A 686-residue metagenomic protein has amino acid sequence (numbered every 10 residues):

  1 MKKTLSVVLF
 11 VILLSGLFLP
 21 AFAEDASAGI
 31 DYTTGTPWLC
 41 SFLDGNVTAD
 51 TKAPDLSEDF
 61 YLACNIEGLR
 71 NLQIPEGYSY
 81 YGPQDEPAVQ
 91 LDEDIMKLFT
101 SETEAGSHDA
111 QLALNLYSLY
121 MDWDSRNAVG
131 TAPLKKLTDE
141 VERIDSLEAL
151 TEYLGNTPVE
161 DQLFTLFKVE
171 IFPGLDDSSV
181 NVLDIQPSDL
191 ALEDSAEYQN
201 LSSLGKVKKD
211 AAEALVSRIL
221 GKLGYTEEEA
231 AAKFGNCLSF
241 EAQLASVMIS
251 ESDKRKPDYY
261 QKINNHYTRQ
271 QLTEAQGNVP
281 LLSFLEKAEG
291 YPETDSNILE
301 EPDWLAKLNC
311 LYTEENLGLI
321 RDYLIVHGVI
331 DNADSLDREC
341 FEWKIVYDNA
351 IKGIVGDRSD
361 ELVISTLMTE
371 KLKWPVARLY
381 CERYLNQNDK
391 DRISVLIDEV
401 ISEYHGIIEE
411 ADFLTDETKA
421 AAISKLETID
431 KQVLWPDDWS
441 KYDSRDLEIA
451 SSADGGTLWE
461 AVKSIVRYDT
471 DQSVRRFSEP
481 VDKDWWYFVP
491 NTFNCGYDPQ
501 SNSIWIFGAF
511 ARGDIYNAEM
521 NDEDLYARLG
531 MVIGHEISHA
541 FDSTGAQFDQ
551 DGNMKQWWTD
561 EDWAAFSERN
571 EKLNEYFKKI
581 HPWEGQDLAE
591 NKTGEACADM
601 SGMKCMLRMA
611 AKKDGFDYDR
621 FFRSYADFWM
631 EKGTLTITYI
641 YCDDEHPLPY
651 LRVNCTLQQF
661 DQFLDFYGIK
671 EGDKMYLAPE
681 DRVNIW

Functional and structural regions predicted by a protein language model:
M1-V8: Positively charged n-region of N-terminal signal peptides that target proteins for export
V8-L17: Bacterial N-terminal signal peptides
L17-G29: Sec-dependent signal peptide cleavage junction
G29-T36, A275, I298, R358 (+3 more regions): Intrinsically disordered, low-complexity linker/terminal regions across diverse proteins
G35-L39, D55-D59, A63-S125: Active-site-surrounding "flap" and adjacent substrate/cofactor-binding loops of secreted or lumenal enzymes, prototyped
D50-R70, S202-L220, M603: Hydrophobic/aromatic-rich, well-ordered segments within soluble, folded domains that form packed cores
E67-Q73, A191-E193, D514: Short, solvent-exposed loop/turn elements at domain surfaces
M96-E399: Noncatalytic, helix-rich "gating/capping" subdomain that lines the substrate-entry/channel surface of large enzyme
